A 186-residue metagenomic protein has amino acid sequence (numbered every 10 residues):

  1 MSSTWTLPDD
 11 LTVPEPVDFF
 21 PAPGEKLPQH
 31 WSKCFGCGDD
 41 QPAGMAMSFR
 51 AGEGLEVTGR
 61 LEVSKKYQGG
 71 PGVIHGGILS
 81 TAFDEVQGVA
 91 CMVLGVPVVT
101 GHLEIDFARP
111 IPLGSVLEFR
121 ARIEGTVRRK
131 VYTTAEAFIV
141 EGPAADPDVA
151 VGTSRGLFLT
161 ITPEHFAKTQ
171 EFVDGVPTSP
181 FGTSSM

Functional and structural regions predicted by a protein language model:
M1-K26, I111-L113, E124-M186: HotDog/MaoC-like acyl-thioester-processing domains
S3, E85-E124: Hydrophobic beta-strand-centered segment that forms part of the acyl-chain substrate-binding groove
H30-I74: Catalytic strand-loop segment that frames the active site of acyl-thioester-processing enzymes
P42, V98, R128-K130: Short solvent-exposed loop/turn micro-motifs enriched in small/polar/acidic residues
R50-G52, R122-T126: Short beta-strand micro-motifs enriched in acidic
R60-E62, E104-D106, R120-R122, E136-F138 (+1 more regions): Residue-level recognition of well-ordered beta-strand positions that form the cores of beta-sheet-rich folds across
K66-G76, T81-V93: A short, contiguous structural element within a folded domain that forms the immediate neighborhood of a functional site
